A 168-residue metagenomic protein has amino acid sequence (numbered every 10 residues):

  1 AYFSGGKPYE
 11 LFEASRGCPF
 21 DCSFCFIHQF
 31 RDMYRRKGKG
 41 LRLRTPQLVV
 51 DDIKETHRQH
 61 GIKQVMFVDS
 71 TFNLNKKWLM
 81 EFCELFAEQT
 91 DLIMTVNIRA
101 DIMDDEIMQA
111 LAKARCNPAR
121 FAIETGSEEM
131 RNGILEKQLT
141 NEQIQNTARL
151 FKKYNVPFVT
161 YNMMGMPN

Functional and structural regions predicted by a protein language model:
A1-M164: Radical SAM [4Fe-4S] cluster-binding motif and immediate context
N168: Active-site glycine- and acidic-residue-rich loops that bind and position anionic ligands or nucleotide-like cofactors
